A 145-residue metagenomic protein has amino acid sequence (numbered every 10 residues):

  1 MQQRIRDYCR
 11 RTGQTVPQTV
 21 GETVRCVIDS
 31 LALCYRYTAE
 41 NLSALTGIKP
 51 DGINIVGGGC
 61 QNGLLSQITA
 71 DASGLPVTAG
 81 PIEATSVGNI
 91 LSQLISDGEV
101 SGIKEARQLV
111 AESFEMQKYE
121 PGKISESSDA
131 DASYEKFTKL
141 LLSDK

Functional and structural regions predicted by a protein language model:
M1-R4, L65, S86, G102 (+2 more regions): Alpha-helical structural motif
M1-T85: Activation-segment/catalytic-loop signature of the eukaryotic protein kinase fold
I28, A32, V87, D131-T138: Short, amphipathic alpha-helical "lid/cap" segments that border enzyme active or binding sites
E40, G98-E99: A generic secondary-structure boundary signal that marks alpha-helix termini
Q61-G63, S92, G102: Short, electropositive, low-hydrophobicity segments enriched in small/polar residues
A72, I95-G98: Short, hinge-like loop/turn segments at secondary-structure boundaries
S86-I95: Short, small-residue alpha-helix embedded
E99-K145: Acidic, glycine/GT-rich loop-and beta-edge segments that sit at the periphery of enzyme/chaperone cores
